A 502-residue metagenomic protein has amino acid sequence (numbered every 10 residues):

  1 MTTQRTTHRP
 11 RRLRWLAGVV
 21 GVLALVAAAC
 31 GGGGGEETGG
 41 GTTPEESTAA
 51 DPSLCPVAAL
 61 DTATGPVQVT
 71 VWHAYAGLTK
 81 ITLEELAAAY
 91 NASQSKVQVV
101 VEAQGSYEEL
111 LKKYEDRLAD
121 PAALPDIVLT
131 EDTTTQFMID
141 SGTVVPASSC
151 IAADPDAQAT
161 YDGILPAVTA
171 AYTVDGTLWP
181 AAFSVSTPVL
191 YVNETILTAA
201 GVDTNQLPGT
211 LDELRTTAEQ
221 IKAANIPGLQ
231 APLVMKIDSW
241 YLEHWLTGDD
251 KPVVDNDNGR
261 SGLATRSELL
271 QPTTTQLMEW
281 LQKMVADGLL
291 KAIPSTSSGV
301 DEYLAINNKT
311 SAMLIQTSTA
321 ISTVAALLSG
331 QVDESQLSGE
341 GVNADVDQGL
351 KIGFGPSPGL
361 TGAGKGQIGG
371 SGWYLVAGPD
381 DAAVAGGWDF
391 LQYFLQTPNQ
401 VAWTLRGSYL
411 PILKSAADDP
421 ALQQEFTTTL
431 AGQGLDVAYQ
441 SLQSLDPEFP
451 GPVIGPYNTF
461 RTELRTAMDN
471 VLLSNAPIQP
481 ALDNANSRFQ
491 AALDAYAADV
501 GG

Functional and structural regions predicted by a protein language model:
L54-D61, D132-T187, W245-T247, G341-P358: Hinge/lid segment of periplasmic solute-binding proteins
D61, S148-I164, L207, N225 (+8 more regions): Short, solvent-exposed loop/beta-turn-alpha elements that line the ligand-binding surface or hinge of extracytoplasmic
A89-I164, T198-G201, L304-A305, A312-M313 (+2 more regions): Extracytoplasmic "Venus flytrap"/periplasmic binding protein-like
D116, A123-V128, D156-L197, A231 (+2 more regions): A structural signal for short loop-to-beta-strand junctions that line the ligand-binding cleft of periplasmic/secreted
V174-F183, P188, D212-R266, S311: Extracytoplasmic/periplasmic solute-binding protein
A200, D287-L289, S329-L410: Extracytoplasmic/periplasmic substrate-recognition and gating elements
T217-E219, G262-S295, I352-G353, S357: Glycine-centered hinge/linker elements that transmit conformational signals in sensory and ligand-binding systems
G349-P356, L405-T459, E463, N470 (+1 more regions): Long, aromatic- and glycine/proline-rich binding clefts that accommodate carbohydrate-like moieties
